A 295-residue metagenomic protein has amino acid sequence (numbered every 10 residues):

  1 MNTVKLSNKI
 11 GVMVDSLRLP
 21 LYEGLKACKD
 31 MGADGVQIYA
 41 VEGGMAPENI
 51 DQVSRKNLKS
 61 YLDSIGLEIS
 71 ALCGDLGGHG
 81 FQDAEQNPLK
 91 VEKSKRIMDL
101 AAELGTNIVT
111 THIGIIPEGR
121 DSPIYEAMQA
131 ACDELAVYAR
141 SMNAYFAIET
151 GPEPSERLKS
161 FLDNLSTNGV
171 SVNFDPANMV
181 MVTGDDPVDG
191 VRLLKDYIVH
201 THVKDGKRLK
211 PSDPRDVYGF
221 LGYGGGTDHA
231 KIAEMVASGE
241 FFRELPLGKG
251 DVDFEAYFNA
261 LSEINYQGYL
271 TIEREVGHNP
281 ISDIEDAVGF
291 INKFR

Functional and structural regions predicted by a protein language model:
M1-T106, R140, T167, D196 (+1 more regions): N-terminal pre-domain/capping segments
I10-V12, L72, A130-D251, V288 (+1 more regions): Acidic/histidine-rich catalytic cores of soluble enzymes
L17-R18, T271-S282: A short, acidic, flexible beta-alpha connecting loop/helix-capping segment that sits on the rim of active
P20-G24, Y61-S64, E68, G80-F174 (+1 more regions): Active-site acidic/histidine proton-transfer and metal-coordination neighborhood in alpha/beta enzyme cores
C28, V36, L62, A101 (+5 more regions): Conserved, mostly hydrophobic/aromatic
V36-Q37, S70-L72, V109-T111, V172 (+2 more regions): Hydrophobic residues within beta-strands of alpha/beta enzymes
N49-N57, E85-K93, R120-A130, E153 (+3 more regions): Alpha-helix N-cap and loop-to-helix initiation/capping positions
K249-E263: A short, acidic, amphipathic alpha-helical segment used as a generic capping/interface helix at domain edges
